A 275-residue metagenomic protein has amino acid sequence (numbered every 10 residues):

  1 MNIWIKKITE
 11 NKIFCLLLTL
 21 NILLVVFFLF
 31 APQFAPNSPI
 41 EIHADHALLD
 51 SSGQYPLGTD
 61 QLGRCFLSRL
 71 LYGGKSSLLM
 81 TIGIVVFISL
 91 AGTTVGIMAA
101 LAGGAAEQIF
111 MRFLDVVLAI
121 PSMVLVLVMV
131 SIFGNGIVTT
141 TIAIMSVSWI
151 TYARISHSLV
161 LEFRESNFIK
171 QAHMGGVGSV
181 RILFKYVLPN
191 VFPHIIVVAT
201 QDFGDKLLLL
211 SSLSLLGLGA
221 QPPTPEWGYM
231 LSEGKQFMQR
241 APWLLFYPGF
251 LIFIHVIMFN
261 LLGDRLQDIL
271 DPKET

Functional and structural regions predicted by a protein language model:
M1-N37, F113, V191: N-terminal signal-anchor/first transmembrane alpha helix
F27-L62, L216-T224: Hydrophobic alpha-helical transmembrane segments of membrane transport/permease proteins and related membrane-embedded
P56, D60, G92, A100-A106 (+1 more regions): Generic hydrophobic transmembrane alpha-helix motif, especially the helices
T59-R64, L101-A102, Q171-N190, L231: Short helix-to-coil transition segments within interhelical loops that connect adjacent transmembrane helices
F66-L101: Transmembrane alpha-helix signature in integral membrane proteins
V85, T93, I97, N135-K185 (+1 more regions): Membrane-cytosol interface at the C-terminal ends of specific transmembrane alpha-helices in multi-pass membrane
V130-I132, I144, V160, L208-L251: Glycine-rich helix-loop "coupling/hinge" segments at transmembrane-helix boundaries in multipass transporters
S146-V147, P193-F203, P242-T275: C-terminal transmembrane helix and the adjacent membrane-cytosol boundary/short C-terminal tail of inner/organellar
